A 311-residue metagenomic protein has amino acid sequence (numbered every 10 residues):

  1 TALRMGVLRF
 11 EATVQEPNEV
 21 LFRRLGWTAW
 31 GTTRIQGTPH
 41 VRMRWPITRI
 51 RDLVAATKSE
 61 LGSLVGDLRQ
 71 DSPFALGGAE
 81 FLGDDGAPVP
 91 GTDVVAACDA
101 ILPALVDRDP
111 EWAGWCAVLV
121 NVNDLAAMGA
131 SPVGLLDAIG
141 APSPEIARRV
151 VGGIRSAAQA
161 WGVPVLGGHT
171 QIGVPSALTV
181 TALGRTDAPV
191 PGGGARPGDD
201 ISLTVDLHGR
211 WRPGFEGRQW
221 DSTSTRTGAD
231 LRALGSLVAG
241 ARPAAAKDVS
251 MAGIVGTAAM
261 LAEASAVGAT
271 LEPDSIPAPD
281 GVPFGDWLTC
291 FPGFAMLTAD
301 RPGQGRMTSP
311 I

Functional and structural regions predicted by a protein language model:
A2-P17: Conserved GNAT acetyl-CoA-binding A-motif
T13, R23, T28-W45: Conserved catalytic-core motifs of GNAT/GCN5-like acyltransferases
E16-V20, G253-G256: Short alpha-helical
L21-L25, G305-T308: Short loop/helix-cap segments at secondary-structure boundaries that form the rim of catalytic
R44-I311: Helix-biased detector of long, well-ordered alpha-helical tracts
